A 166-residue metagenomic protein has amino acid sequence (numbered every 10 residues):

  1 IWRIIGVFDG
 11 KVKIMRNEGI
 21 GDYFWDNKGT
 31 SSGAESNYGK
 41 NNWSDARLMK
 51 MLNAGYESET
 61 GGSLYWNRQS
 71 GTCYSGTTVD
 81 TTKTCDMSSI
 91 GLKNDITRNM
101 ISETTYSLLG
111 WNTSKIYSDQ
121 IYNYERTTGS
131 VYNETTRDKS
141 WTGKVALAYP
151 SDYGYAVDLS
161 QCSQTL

Functional and structural regions predicted by a protein language model:
I1-L166: Long, domain-scale functional regions
